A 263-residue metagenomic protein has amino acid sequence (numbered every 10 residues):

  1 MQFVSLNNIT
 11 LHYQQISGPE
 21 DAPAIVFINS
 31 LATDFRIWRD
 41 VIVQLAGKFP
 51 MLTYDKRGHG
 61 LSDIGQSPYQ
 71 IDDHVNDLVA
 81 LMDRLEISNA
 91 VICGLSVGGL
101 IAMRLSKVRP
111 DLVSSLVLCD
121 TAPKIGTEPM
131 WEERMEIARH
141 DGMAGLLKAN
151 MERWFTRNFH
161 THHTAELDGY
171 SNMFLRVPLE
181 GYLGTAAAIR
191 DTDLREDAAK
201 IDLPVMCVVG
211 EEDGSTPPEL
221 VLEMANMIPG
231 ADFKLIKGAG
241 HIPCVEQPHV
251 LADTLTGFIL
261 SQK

Functional and structural regions predicted by a protein language model:
I9-I64: Conserved HGGG/HGGXW glycine-rich cap/lid loop of the alpha/beta-hydrolase fold
R39-A46, L52-C93, D253: Active-site loop/oxyanion-hole signature of alpha/beta-hydrolase fold enzymes
L100-V108, L112-L147: Flexible "cap/lid" loop of the alpha/beta hydrolase fold
G126-P129, H140-K200: Conserved alpha/beta-hydrolase catalytic His-Asp/Glu region
I201, C207-V209: Short beta-strand/loop motif that positions the catalytic acidic residue of the alpha/beta-hydrolase fold
L203, P217-N226: Short alpha-helix in the alpha/beta-hydrolase fold that links the catalytic acid
E211-T216: Acidic catalytic loop of the alpha/beta-hydrolase fold
A231-K263: Catalytic active-site module of serine/aspartate enzymes centered on a nucleophile-bearing elbow/loop
